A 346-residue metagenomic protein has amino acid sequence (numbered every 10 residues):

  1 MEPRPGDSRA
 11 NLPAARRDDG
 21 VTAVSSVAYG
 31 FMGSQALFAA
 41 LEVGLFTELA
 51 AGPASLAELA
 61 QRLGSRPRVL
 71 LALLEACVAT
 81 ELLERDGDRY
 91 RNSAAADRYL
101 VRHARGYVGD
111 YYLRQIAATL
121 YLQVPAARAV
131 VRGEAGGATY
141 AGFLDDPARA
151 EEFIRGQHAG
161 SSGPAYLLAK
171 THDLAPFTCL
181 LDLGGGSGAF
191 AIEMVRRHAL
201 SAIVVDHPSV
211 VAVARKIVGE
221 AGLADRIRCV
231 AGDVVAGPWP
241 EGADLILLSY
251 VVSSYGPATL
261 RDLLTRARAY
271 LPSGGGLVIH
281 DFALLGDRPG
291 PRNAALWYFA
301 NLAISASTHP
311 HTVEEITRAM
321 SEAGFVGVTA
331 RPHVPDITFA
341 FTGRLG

Functional and structural regions predicted by a protein language model:
E2-E84, L174, C179, L183-G346: Alpha-helical subdomain
N11, T22-V43, T47-P53, Q61-R62 (+1 more regions): Conserved Class I S-adenosyl-L-methionine-dependent methyltransferase catalytic core
